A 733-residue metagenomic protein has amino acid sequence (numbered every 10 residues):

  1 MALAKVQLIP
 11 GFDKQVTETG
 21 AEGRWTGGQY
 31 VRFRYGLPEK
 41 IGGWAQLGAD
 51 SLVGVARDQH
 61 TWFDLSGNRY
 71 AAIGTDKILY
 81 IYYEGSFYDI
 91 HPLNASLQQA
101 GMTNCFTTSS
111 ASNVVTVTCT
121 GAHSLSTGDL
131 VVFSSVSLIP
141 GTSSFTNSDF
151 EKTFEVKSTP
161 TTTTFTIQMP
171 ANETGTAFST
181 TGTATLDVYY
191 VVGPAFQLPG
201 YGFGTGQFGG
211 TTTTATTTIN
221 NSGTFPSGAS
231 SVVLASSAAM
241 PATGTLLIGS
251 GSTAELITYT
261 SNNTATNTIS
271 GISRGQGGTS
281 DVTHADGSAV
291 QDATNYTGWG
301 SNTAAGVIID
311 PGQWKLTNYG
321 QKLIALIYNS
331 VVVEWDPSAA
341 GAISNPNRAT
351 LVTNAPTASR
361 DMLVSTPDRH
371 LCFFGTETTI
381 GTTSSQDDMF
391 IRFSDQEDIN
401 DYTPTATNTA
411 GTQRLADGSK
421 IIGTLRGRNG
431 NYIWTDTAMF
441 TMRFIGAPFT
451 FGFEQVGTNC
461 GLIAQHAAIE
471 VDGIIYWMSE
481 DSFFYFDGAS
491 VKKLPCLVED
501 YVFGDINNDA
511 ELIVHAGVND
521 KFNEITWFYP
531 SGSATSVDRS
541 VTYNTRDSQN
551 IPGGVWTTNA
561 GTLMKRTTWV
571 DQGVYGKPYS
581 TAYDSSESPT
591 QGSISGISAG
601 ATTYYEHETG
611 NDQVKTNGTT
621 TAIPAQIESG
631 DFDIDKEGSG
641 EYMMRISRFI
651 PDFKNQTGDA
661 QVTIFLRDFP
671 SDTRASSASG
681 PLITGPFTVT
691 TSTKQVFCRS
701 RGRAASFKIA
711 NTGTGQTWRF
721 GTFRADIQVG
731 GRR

Functional and structural regions predicted by a protein language model:
M1, G20, P92-S227, A235-G312 (+1 more regions): Small/polar beta-strand repeat architecture
M1-A100, P194-Q197, K315, N459-I474 (+1 more regions): Beta-sheet repeat architectures centered on beta-propellers
G43-W62, H91-L97, T297-I309, G341-V514 (+1 more regions): Beta-propeller and closely related beta-pinwheel folds
G67-Y70, Q321, N429: Structural hallmark of WD40 beta-propellers
A72-T75, A325-I327, F373-T376, I433-T435 (+2 more regions): Conserved beta-strand positions in repeat-built beta-propeller and related beta-rich domains
Y80, T260, I324, V333 (+5 more regions): Conserved hydrophobic/aromatic positions in well-ordered beta-strands
V191, Q321-W335: Hydrophobic or amphipathic alpha-helical targeting/insertion segments
